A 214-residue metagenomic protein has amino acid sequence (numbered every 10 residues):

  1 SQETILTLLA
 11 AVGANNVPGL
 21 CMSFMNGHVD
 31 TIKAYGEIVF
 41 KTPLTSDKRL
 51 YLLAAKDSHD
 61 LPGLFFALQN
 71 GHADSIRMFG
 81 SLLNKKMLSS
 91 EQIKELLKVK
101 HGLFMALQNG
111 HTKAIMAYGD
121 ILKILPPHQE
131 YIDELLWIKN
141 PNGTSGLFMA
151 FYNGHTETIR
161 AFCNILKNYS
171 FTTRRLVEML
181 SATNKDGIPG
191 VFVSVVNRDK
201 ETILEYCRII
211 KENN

Functional and structural regions predicted by a protein language model:
T4, D30-A34, D74-M78, A114-A117 (+2 more regions): Conserved ankyrin/ankyrin-like repeat signature
L9, L52-L53, L97, E134-L136 (+1 more regions): Ankyrin-repeat inter-repeat connecting loop/turn
A11-V12, L53-K56, K100, K139 (+1 more regions): Ankyrin-repeat boundary/linker signal
N26, I38, T42, L82 (+8 more regions): Residue-level signature of the C-terminal ends
